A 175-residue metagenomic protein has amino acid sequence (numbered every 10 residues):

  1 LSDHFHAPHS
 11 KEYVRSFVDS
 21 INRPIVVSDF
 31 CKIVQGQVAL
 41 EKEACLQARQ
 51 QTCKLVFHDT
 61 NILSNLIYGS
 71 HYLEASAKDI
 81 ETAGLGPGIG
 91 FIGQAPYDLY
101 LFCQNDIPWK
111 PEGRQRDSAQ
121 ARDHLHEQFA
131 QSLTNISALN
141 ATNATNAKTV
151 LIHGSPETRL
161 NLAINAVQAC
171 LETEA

Functional and structural regions predicted by a protein language model:
S2-K42: Conserved substrate/cofactor phosphate-moiety recognition/catalytic segment in nucleotide-dependent phosphotransferases
Y13, T60-N61, I67, Q104-D106: Anionic group-transfer/hydrolysis microenvironments
F17-V18, S155-N161: A short acidic, often aromatic-flanked loop/helix-cap motif at beta-alpha or helix-coil junctions that lines enzyme
V18-D29, L66-A75, E112-R116: Surface-exposed cleft-lining segments at the edges of enzyme active sites
C31-A95: Glycine-rich phosphate-binding loop used to anchor ATP phosphates in small-molecule kinases, encompassing both
L73-I136, N140-T158, L171: A glycine- and Lys/Arg-enriched "phosphate-lid" helix/loop adjacent to the NTP-binding pocket of small-molecule kinases
V167-A175: Short, hydrophobic alpha-helical segments
